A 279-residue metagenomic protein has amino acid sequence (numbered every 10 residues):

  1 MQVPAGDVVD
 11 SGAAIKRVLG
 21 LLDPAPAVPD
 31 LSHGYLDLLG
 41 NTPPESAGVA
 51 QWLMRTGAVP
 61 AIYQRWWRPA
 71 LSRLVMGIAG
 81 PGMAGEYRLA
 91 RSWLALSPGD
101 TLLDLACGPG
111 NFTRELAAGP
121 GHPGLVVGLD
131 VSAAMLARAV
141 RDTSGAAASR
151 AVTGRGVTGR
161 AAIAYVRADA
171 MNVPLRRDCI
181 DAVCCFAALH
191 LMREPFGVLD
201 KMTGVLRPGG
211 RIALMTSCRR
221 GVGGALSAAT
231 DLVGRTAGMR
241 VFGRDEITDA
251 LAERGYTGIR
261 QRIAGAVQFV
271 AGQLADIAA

Functional and structural regions predicted by a protein language model:
M1-G57: N-terminal auxiliary segments of SAM/dcSAM-dependent transferases
G77-P98: Conserved alpha-helix/loop element of class I SAM-dependent methyltransferases that forms part of the SAM/SAH-binding
T101-A148, G154-N172: Class I SAM-dependent methyltransferase SAM/SAH-binding core
G121, M192-R193, L206-R207: Helix-to-beta-strand junctions that scaffold the AdoMet/dcAdoMet cofactor pocket in Class I SAM-dependent enzymes
M171-V183: A short acidic, Gly/Pro-enriched loop at the edge of an enzyme's catalytic core that lines a small-molecule cofactor
A182-P195: A short SAM/SAH-binding and catalytic strip from SAM-dependent methyltransferases
F196-P208: A short glycine-rich, Lys/Arg-flanked "PGG" loop and its adjoining helix->strand segment in the class I
A213-A271: C-terminal alpha-helical "lid/dimerization" subdomain adjacent to the S-adenosyl-L-methionine
